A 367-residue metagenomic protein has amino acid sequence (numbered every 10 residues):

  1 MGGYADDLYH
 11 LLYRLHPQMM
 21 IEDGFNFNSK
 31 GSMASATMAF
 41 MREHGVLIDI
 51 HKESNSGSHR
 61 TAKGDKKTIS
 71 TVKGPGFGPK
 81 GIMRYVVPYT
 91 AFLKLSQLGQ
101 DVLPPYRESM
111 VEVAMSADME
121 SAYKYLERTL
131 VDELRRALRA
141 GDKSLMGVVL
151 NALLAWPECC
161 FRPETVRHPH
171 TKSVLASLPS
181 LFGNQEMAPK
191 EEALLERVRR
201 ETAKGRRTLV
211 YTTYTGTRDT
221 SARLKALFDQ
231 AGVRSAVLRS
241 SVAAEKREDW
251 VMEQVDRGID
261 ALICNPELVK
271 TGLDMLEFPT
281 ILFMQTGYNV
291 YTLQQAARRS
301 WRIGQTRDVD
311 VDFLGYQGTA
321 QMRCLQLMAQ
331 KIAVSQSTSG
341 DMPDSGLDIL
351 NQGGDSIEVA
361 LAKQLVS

Functional and structural regions predicted by a protein language model:
M1-A5, R218-A222, R247-E248, L262-Q285 (+1 more regions): SF2 helicase motor core recognition
M1-N26: Post-DEXD/H (motif II) to motif III coupling segment of the RecA-like Helicase ATP-binding lobe
Y4-L11, A39, G81, Y85 (+7 more regions): Alpha-helical scaffold elements adjacent to nucleotide-binding pockets in ATP/GTP-utilizing enzyme cores
D6, H10, Y106-E108, A231-V233 (+2 more regions): Short glycine-/polar-rich loops that comprise or flank the Walker A/P-loop and associated switch/sensor motifs
P17-R167, K204, V311, M328-A333: Inter-lobe coupling linker of SF2 helicases/translocases
Q100-K124, A137-L262, E267-L273, P343-S367: Conserved Helicase C-terminal RecA-like lobe
Y288-A297, W301-S367: A conserved SF2-helicase RecA2
